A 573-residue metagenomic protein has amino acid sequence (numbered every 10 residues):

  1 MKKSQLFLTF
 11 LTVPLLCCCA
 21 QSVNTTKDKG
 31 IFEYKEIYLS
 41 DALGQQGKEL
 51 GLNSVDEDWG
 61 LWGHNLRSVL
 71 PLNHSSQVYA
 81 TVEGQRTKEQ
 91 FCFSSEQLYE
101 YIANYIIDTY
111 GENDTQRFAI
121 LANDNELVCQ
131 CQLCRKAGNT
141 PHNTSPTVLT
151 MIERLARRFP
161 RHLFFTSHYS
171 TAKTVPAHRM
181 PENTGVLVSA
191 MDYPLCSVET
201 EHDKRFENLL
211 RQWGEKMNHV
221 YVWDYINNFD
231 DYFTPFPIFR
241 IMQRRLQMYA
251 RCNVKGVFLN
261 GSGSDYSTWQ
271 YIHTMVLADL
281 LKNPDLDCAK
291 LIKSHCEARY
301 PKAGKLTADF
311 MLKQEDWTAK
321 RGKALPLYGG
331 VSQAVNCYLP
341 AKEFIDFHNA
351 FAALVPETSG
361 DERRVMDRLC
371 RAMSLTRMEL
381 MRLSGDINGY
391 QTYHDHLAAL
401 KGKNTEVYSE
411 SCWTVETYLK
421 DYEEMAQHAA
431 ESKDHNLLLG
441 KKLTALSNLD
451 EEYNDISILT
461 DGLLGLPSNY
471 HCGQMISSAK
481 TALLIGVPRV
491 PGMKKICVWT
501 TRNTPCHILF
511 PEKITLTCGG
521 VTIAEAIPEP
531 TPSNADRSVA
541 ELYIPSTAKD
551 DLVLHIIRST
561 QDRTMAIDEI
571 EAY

Functional and structural regions predicted by a protein language model:
L8-L15: Bacterial N-terminal signal peptides
A20-P160, F164-S167, G185-V188, L210-P237: Feature activates predominantly on carbohydrate-active enzymes
L98, R205-K302: Structured mid-domain segments that build the active-site/substrate or prosthetic-cofactor binding neighborhood
H168-D192, F233-I238, Y266-H273: Substrate-binding cleft/loops of secretory-pathway carbohydrate-active enzymes
L280-K442, L446: Catalytic domains of carbohydrate-active enzymes that cleave complex glycans
A429-M493, W499-F510, E529-S538, D562 (+1 more regions): Disordered, acidic Ser/Thr/Pro-rich linker "stalks" and the adjacent N-terminal cap of the next globular domain
H507-G520: Short, surface-exposed beta-strand/strand-loop-strand elements in extracellular ectodomains
H555-D562: Short beta-strand-plus-loop segments that form exposed binding edges in beta-rich domains
